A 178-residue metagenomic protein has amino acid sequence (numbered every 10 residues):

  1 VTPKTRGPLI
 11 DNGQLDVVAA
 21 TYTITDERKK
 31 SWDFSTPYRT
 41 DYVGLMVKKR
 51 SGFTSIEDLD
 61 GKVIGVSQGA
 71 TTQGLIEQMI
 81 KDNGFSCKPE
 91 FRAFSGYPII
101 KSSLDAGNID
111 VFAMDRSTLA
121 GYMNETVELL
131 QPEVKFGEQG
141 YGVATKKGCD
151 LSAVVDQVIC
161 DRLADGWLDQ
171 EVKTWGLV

Functional and structural regions predicted by a protein language model:
V1-D58, E128-F136: Acidic, polar ligand-binding/catalytic clefts
V1-P8, S51, E90-S102, A106 (+1 more regions): Short helix-initiation/N-cap motifs at beta->coil->alpha
I10-D11, L59, L104-D105, V143 (+1 more regions): Hydrophobic residues within well-ordered alpha-helices
D11-A20, K62-V63, D105-D115: Alpha-to-beta junction loops
Y22-T23, T40-P98, R116-A120, D150-V154: Bilobed "Venus flytrap"/periplasmic-binding protein-like clamshell domains and structurally analogous long
R28-S31, L75-E77, I99-S103, Y122-M123 (+1 more regions): Short, charged, surface-exposed secondary-structure boundary motifs
R39-V47, R116-C160, L177-V178: Periplasmic-binding protein-like
T71-F91, T126-P132, C160-V178: Ligand-binding clefts/hinges and TM-proximal coupling segments of bilobed small-molecule sensing domains
